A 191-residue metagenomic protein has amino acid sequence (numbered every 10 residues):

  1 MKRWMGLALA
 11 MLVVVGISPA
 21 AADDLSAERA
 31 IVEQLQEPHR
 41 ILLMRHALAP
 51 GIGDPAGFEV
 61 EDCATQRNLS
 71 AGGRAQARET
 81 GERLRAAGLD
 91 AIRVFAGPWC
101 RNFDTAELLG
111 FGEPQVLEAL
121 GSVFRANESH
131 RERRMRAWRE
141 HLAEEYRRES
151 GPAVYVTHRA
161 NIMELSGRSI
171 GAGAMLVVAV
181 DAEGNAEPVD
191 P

Functional and structural regions predicted by a protein language model:
M1-A8: Bacterial N-terminal signal peptides that target proteins for export
A8-G16: Bacterial N-terminal signal peptides
A22-E118, V123-A126, E132, R168-P191: Active-site-proximal alpha-helix that buttresses catalytic centers in soluble enzyme cores
H39-I41, G151-T157: Generic beta-sheet signal
R83-A86, E140-E144: A generic secondary-structure signal
E128, E132-H141: Conserved active-site-adjacent core of cysteine acyl-enzyme catalytic domains
R147-R148: Small-residue-enriched alpha-helical segments and adjacent helix-cap loops that form tight helix-helix packing
